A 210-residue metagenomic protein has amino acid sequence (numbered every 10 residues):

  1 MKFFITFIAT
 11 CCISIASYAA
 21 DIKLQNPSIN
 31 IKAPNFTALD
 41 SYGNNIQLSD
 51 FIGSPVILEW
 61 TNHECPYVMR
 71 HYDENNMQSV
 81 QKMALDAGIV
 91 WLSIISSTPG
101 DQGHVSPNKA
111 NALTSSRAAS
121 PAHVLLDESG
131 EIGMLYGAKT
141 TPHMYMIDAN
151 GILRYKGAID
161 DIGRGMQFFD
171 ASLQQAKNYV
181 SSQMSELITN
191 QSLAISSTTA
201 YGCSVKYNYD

Functional and structural regions predicted by a protein language model:
I5-S14: Bacterial N-terminal signal peptides
I15-A19: Sec/Tat signal peptide C-region and signal peptidase I cleavage site
A20-L48, W60: N-terminal "domain-start" segment that seeds a small globular fold
L48-R70, M184: Short active-site neighborhood of thiol/selenol oxidoreductases, capturing the structured segment around
N62-D73, M144, C203-K206: Short, thiol/selenol-centered motifs that function as redox-active sites or metal-ligating centers
M69-R117, E128-L135: Structural microenvironment flanking redox-active thiols in thiol-disulfide oxidoreductases
N111-D148, L153: Short, internal strand/loop/helix patches that form the active-site neighborhood or redox-interaction surface
D148-D210: Thiol-/selenol-based redox modules, centered on thioredoxin-like and closely related oxidoreductase domains
